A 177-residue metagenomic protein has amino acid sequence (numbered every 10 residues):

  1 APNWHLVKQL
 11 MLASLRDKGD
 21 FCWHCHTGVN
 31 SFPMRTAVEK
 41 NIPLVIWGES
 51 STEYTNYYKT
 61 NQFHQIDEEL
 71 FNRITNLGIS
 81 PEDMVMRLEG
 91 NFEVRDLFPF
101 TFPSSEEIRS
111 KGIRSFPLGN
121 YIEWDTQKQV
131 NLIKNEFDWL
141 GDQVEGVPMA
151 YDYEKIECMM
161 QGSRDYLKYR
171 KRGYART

Functional and structural regions predicted by a protein language model:
A1-T177: Nucleotide-activated chemistry modules centered on ATP-dependent adenylation/adenylyltransferase
